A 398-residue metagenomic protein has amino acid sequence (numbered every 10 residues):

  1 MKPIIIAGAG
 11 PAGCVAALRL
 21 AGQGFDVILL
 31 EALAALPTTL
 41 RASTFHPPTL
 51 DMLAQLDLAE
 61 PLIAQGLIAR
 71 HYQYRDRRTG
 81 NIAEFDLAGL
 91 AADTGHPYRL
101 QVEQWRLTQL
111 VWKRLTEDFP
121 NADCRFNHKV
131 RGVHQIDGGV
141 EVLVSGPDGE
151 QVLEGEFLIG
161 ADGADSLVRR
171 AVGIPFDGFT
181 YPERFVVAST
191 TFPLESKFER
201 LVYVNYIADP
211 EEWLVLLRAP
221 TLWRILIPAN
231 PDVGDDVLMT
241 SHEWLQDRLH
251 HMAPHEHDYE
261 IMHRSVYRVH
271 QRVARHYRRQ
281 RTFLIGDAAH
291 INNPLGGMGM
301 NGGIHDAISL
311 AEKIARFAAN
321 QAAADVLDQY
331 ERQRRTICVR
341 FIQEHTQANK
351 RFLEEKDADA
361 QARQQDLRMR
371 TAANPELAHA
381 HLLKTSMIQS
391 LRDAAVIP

Functional and structural regions predicted by a protein language model:
M1-I4: Extreme N-terminal starter segment of soluble prokaryotic enzymes
A9-A17, V111, G160, I261 (+1 more regions): Conserved mid-domain beta->alpha element of the FAD-binding
A21-R41: Glycine-rich FAD pyrophosphate-binding loop
R41, H46-R114, L217, I342: Active-site-adjacent segment of FAD-dependent monooxygenases/related oxidoreductases
K113, F157, A161-V269: Conserved FAD-binding catalytic core of PHBH/FMO-like flavoproteins
F126-V140: A conserved short coil-to-beta-strand element within the FAD-binding core of flavoproteins
D148-F157: Core beta-strand elements of the Rossmann-like FAD/NAD(P) dinucleotide-binding domain in flavoenzyme oxidoreductases
K313-P398: C-terminal helical "tail/cap" subdomain of flavin- and related membrane-associated enzymes
